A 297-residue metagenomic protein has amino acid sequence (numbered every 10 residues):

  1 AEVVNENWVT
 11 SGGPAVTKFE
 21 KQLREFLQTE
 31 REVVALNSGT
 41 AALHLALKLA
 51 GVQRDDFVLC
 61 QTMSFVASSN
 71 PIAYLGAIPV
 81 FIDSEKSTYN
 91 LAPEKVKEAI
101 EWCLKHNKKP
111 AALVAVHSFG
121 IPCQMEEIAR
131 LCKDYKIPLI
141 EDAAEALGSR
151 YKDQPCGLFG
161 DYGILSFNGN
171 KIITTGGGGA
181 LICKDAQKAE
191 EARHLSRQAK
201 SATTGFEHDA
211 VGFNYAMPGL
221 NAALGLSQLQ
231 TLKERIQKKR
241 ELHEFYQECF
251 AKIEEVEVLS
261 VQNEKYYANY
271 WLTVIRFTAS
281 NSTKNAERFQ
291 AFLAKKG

Functional and structural regions predicted by a protein language model:
A1-V9: N-terminal "arm"/small-domain region of PLP-dependent enzymes with the aminotransferase-like
V9-F57, P71, F81-D83, K105 (+1 more regions): Phosphate-binding glycine-rich loop
P14-K21, E30-R31, E94, H106 (+5 more regions): PLP-dependent aminotransferase class I/II
H44-E98, H106, L293: Conserved PLP-anchoring active-site segment centered on the Schiff-base-forming lysine
N70-I72, L131, L220: Hydrophobic/aromatic ligand-binding patch that stacks against planar heteroaromatic rings of cofactors or nucleotides
L75, D134-Y135, K296: Helix C-cap/helix->beta junction micro-motif
S87-T175, A180-I182, Q187: Active-site phosphate-binding strand-loop segment of PLP-dependent enzymes
